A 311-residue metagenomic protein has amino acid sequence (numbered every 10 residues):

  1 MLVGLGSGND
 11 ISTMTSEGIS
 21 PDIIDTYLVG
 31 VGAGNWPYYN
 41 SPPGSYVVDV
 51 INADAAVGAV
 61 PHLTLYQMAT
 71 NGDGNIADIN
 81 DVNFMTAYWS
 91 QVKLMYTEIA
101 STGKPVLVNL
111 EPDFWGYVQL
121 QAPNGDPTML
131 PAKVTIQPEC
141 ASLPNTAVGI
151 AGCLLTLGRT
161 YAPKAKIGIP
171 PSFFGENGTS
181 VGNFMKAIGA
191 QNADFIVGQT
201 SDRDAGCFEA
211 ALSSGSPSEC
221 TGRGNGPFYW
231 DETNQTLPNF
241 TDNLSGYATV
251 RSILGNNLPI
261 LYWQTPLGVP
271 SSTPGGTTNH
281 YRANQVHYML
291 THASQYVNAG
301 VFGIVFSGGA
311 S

Functional and structural regions predicted by a protein language model:
M1-G32, I304: Boundary/entry segment of secreted carbohydrate-active catalytic domains
M1-G8, V60-P61, T200-D204, P238-S311: Substrate-binding cleft of secreted/luminal carbohydrate-active enzymes
L2, D22-D25, G58-H62, P105-N109 (+4 more regions): Structural preference for beta-strand elements that scaffold enzyme active sites
G6-G18, Q91-V92, G178-A187, N284-A293: Short, acidic/polar
I19-T26, G182-Q235, S307: Aromatic- and acid-rich polysaccharide-binding/catalytic face of secreted or lumenal carbohydrate-active enzymes
A33-K164: Substrate-binding cleft of extracellular glycoside hydrolase catalytic domains
Y39-A59, T64, D204-S272: Glycoside hydrolase catalytic-domain groove-lining segments
N109-E111, P138-V181, G198, G255-P270: Aromatic-lined carbohydrate-recognition surfaces of secreted/lumenal glycan-active proteins
